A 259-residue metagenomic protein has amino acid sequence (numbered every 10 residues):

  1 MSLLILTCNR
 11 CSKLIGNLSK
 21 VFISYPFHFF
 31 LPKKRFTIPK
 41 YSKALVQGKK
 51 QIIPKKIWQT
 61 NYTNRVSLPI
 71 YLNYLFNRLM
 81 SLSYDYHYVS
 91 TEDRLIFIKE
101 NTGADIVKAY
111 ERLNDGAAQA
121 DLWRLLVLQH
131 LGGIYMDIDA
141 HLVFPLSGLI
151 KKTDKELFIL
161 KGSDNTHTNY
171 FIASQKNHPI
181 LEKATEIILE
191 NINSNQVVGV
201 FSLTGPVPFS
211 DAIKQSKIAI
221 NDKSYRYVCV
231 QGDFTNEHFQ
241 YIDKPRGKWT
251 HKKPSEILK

Functional and structural regions predicted by a protein language model:
M1-A120, M136-K259: Glycosyltransferase-associated regions of secretory-pathway enzymes, highlighting luminal stem/catalytic domains
D121-G133: Small-residue hinge/turn detector
